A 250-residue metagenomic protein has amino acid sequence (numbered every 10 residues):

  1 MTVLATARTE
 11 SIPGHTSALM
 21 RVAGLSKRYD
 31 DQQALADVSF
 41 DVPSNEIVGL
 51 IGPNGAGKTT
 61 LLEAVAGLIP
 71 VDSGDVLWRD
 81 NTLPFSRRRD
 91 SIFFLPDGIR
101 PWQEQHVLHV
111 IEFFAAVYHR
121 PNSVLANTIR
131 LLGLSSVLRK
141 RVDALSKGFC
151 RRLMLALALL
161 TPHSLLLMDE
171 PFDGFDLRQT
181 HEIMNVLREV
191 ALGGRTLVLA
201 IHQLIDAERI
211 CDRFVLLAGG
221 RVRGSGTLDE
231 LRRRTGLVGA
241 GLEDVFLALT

Functional and structural regions predicted by a protein language model:
A66: Helix-to-loop junction immediately C-terminal to a conserved catalytic motif
G74-R88: Conserved ABC transporter NBD signature motif
E112, A116, N122-L138: Conserved ABC ATPase "signature" region
L166-E170: Catalytic Walker B motif of ABC-type/P-loop ATPase nucleotide-binding domains
T180-G193: Helical segment within the ABC ATPase nucleotide-binding domain
A207-R209: A short, surface-exposed alpha-helical micro-motif characterized by mixed small hydrophobic and charged/polar residues
